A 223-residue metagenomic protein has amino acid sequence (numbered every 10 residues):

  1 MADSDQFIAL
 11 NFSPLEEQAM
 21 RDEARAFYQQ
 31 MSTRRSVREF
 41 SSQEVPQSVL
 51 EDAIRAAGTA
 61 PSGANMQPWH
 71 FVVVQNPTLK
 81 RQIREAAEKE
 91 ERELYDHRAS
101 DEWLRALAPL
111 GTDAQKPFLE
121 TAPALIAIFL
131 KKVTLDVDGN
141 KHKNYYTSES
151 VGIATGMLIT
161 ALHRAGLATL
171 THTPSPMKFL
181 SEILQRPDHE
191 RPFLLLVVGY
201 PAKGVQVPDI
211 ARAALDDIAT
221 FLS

Functional and structural regions predicted by a protein language model:
M1-V37, S41-V49: N-terminal accessory segments that position/regulate proteins before the catalytic core
A2-A19, E23, D113, L194-S223: C-terminal helix-cap and adjacent tail motif
R34, A53-A57, I126, K132-I183: Small-aliphatic-rich amphipathic alpha-helix that forms the alpha element of a beta-alpha
A56-G58, P109-A114, L180-E182, V205: Glycine-rich, charged/polar anion/phosphate-binding loops that engage phosphate groups from diverse ligands
G58-N65: Glycine-rich phosphate/pyrophosphate-binding beta-alpha loops
N65-P68, E120-A122, R191: Short, basic and Ser/Thr-rich N-terminal targeting/leader segments
V73-V151: Glycine/small-residue-rich phosphate/adenosyl-binding loop
R92-A99, Q185-V207: A glycine-rich helix N-cap at a beta->alpha junction
